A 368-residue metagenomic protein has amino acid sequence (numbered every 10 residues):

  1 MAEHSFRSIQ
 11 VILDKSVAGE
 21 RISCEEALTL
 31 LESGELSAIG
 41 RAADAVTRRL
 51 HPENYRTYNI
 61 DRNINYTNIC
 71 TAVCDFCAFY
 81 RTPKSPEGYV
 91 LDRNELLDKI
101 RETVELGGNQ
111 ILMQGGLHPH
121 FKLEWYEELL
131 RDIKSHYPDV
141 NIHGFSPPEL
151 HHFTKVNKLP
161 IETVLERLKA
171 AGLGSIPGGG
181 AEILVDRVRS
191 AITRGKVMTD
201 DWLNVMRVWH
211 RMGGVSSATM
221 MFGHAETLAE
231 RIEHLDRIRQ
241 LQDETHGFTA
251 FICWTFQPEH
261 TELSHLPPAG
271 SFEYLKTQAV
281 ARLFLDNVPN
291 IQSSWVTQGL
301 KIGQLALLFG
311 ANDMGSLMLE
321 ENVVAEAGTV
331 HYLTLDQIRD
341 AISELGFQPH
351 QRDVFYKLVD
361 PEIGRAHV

Functional and structural regions predicted by a protein language model:
M1-S37, D98, V104, D236 (+1 more regions): Auxiliary Fe-S-binding modules of radical SAM enzymes
G19, A43, C74, M113 (+5 more regions): Conserved, mostly hydrophobic/aromatic
A27-L31, I60-N63, G115-P119, F222-A225 (+1 more regions): Conserved short loop/turn motifs at secondary-structure junctions
G40-P83, G88-Q114: N-terminal pre-triad scaffold of radical SAM enzymes
Y55-R56, C70-T71, C77-K84, L130-K134 (+2 more regions): Mobile, glycine- and charge-enriched loop segments and immediately flanking short secondary-structure elements within
R56-R62, I111, I142-S146, I176-G178 (+4 more regions): Hydrophobic faces of well-ordered beta-strands that scaffold small-molecule active sites in alpha/beta enzyme cores
R81-T219, G223-E233, R237-Q240: Conserved Radical SAM active-site core
